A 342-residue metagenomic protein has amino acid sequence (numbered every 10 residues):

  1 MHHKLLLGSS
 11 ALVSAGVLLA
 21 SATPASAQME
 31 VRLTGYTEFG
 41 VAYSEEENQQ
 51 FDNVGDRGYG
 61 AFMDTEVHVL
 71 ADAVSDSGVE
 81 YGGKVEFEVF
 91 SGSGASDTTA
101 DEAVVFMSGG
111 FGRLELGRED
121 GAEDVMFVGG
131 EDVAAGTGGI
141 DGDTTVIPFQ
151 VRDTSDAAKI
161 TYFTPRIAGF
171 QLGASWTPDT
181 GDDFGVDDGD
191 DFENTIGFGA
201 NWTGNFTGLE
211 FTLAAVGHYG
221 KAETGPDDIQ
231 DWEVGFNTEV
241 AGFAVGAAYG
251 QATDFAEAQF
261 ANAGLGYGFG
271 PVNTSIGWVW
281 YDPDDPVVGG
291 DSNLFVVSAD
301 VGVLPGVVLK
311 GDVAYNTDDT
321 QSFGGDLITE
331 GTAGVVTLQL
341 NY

Functional and structural regions predicted by a protein language model:
M1-A27: Gram-negative bacterial Sec-dependent N-terminal signal peptides
T23, M29, S75-S77, G110 (+5 more regions): Short coil turns and loop connectors of transmembrane beta-barrels in diderm outer membranes and organellar homologs
Q28-Y43, V54-G181, F192-N194, N201-N205: Outer membrane beta-barrel
V31-F39, S77, Y81-V85, L114 (+10 more regions): Transmembrane beta-strands of outer-membrane beta-barrel proteins
F39-E45, F87-S91, D120-A122, W176-T180 (+8 more regions): Transmembrane beta-strands of outer-membrane beta-barrel pores
H68-L70, V104-F106, T161-F163, G199-N201 (+5 more regions): Outer-membrane beta-barrel architecture
D191-S298, G302: Detector for outer-membrane/organellar transmembrane beta-barrel domains, recognizing the amphipathic beta-strand
E330-Y342: Outer-membrane beta-barrel "beta-signal"
